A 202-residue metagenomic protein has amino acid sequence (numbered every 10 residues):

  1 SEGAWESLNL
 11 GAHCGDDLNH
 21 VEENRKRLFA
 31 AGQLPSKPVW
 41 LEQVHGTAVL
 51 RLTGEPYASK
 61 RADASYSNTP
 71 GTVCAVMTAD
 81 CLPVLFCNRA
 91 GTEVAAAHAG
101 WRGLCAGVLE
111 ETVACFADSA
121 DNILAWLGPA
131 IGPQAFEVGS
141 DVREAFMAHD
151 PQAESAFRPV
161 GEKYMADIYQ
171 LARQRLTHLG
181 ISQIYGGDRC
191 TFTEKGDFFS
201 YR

Functional and structural regions predicted by a protein language model:
S1-R202: Active-site microenvironment for binding and transforming phosphate-containing groups
